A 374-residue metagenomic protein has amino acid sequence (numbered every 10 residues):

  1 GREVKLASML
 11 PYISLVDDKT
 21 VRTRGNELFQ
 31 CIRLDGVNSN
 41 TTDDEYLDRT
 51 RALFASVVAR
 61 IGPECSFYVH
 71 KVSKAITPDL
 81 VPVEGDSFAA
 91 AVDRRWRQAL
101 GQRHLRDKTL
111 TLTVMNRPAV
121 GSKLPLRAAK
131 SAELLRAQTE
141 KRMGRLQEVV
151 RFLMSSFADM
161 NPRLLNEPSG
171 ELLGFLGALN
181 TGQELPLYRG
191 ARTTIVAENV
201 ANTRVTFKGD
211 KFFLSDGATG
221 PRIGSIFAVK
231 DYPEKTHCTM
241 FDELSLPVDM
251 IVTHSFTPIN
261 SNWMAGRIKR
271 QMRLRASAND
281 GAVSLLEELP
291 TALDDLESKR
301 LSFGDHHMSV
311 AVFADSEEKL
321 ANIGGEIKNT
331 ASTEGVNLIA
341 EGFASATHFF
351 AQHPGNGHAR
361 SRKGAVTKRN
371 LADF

Functional and structural regions predicted by a protein language model:
G1-F374: Extended, folded cores of ATP/NTP-driven motor/assembly subunits in large transport and secretion machines
